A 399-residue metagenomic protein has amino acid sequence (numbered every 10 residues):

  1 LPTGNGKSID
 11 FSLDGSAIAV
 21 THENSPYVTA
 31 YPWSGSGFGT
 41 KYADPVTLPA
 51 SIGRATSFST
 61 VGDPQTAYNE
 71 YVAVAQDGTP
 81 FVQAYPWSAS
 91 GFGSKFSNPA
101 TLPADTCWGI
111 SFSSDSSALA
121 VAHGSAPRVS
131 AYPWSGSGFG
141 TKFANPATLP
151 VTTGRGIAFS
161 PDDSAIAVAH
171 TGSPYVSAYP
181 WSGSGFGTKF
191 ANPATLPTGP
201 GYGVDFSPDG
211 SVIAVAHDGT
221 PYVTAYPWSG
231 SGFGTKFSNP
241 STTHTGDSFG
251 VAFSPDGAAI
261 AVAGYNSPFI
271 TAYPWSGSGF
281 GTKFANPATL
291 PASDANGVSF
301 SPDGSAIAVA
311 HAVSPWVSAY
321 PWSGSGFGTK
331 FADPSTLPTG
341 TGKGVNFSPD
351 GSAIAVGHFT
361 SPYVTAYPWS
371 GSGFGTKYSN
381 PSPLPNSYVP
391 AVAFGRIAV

Functional and structural regions predicted by a protein language model:
G6, G53, C107, G154 (+5 more regions): Conserved positions at the start
L13-D14, T60-Y68, S114-D115, P161-D162 (+4 more regions): Residue-level detector of Asp-centered blade-edge/turn motifs that repeat once per structural unit in beta-propeller
E23, D77, G124, T171 (+4 more regions): Short loop/turn segments immediately following the C-termini of beta-strands
P26-Y31, P80-Y85, P127-Y132, P174-Y179 (+4 more regions): Structural motif
S36-D44, S90-S97, S137-N145, S184-N192 (+4 more regions): Beta-strand initiation motifs
T365-P368, N386-V399: Blade-level signature of beta-propeller repeat domains, shared across WD40, Kelch, NHL, RCC1 and BNR/Asp-box propellers
